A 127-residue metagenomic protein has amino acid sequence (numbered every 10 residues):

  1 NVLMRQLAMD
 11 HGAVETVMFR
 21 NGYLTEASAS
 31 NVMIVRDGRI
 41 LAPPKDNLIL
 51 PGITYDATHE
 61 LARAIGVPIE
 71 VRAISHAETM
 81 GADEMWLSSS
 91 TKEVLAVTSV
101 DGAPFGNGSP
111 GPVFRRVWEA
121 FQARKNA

Functional and structural regions predicted by a protein language model:
N1-A127: Helix-start/capping segments and mature chain N-termini
